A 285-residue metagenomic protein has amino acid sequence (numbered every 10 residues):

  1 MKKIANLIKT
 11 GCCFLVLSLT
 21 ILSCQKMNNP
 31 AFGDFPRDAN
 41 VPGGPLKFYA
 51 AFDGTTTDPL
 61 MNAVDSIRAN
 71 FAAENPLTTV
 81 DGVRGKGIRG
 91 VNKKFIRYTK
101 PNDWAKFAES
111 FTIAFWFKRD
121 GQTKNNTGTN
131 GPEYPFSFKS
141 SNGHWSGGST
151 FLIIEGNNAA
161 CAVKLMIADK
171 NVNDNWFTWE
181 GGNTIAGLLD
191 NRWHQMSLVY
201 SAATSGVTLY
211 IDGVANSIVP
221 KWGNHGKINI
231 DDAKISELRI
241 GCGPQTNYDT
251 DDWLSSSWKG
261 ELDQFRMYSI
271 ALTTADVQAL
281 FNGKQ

Functional and structural regions predicted by a protein language model:
M1-C24: Sec-dependent bacterial lipoprotein signal peptides
T20, C24-K93, K234, Q278-Q285: Extracytoplasmic low-complexity segments
F32-P42, V91-F111, T178-A186: Short surface loop/edge beta-strand patches of beta-sandwich-type extracellular domains that form ligand-contact sites
F48-T55, T112-G121, W253-G283: Extracellular, beta-strand-rich glycan-interacting domains
F115, N191-Y200, L209: Short tryptophan-centered beta-strand motifs in secreted/extracellular beta-sheet-rich domains of glycan-recognition
P132-K170, K227: Glycan-recognition/cleft segments
L165-Q195: Short, aromatic/His-centered strand-loop micro-motif at the edge of beta-sheets
V219-G260: Flexible glycan-contacting loops in extracellular carbohydrate-active proteins
